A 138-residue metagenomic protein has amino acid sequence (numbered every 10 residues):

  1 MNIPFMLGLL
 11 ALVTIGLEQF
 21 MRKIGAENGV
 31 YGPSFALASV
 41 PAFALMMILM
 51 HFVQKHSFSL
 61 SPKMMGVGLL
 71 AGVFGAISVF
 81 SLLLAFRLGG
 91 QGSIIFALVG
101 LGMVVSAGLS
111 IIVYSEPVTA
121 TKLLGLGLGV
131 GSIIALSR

Functional and structural regions predicted by a protein language model:
M1-V13, E27-G32, V40-V73, V79-L88 (+2 more regions): Membrane-interface interhelical linkers
L10, L37-A38, L98-L101, T121-L124: Hydrophobic core positions of alpha-helical segments in small-molecule transporters and transporter systems
L12, G16, F20, I48 (+4 more regions): Hydrophobic/small/kink-forming positions within alpha-helical transmembrane segments of polytopic membrane proteins
K23, L83, S110-I111: Small-residue-mediated transmembrane helix hinge/kink sites in multi-pass secondary transporters
V40-A44, M103-V104, L126-G129, I133: Residue-level recognition of pore/gate-forming positions within transmembrane alpha-helices of multi-pass
F52-V53, I112-V113, L128, A135-R138: Helix-loop junctions at the membrane-solvent interface of multi-pass transporters, primarily the C-terminal
G102-T121: C-terminal transmembrane-helix exit sites in multi-pass transporters
